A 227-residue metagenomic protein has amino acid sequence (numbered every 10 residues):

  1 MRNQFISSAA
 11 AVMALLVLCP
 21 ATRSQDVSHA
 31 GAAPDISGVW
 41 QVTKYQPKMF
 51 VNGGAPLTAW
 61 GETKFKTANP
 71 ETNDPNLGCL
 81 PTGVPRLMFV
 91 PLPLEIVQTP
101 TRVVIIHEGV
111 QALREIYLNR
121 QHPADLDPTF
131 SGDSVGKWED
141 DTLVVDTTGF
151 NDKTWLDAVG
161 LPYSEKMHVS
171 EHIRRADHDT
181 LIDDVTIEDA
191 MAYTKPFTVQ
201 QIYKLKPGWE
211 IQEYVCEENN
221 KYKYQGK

Functional and structural regions predicted by a protein language model:
R2-A10, A14-K227: Hydrophobic small-molecule pocket/channel-lining residues, especially in calycin-type beta-barrels
